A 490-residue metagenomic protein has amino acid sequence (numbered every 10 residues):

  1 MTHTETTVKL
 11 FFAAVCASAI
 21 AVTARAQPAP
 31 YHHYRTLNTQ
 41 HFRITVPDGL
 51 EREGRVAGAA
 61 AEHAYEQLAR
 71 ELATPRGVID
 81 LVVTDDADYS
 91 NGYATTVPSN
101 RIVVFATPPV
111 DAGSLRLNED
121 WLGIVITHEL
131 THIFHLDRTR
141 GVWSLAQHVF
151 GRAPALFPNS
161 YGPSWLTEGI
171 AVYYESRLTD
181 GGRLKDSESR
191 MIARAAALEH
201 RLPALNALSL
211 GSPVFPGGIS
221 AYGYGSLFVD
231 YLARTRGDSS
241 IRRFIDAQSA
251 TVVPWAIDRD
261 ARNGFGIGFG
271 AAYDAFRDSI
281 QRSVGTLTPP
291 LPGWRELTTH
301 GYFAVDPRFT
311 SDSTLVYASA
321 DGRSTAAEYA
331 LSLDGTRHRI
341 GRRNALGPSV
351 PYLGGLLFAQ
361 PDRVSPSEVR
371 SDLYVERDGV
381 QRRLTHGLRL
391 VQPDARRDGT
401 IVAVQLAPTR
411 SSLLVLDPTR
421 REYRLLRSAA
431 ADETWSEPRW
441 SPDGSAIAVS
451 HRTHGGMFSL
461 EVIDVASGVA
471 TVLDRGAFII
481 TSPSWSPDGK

Functional and structural regions predicted by a protein language model:
A21-T23: N-terminal signal peptide c-region/cleavage motif recognized by signal peptidases
A26-P163, G211-V214: Juxtacatalytic substrate-recognition/specificity segment
Q27-N38, P216-I219, F244-L353, A359-D362 (+1 more regions): Beta/coil-rich, acidic/histidine-enriched accessory regions frequently appended to metallopeptidases
P28-P30, P98-S99, S114-V125, I133 (+1 more regions): Acidic/His/Gly-enriched intrinsically disordered linker/tail segments that often contain short helix/coil "MoRF-like"
L184, H300-A304, A318-E328, G341-L346 (+6 more regions): A flexible loop/linker signature enriched in serine peptidases of the S9 family
G293-T298, T336-G341, V380-T385, E422-S428 (+1 more regions): A short beta-strand motif characteristic of beta-propeller blades
D306-T314, P348-G355, Q392-T400, E437-A446 (+1 more regions): Blade-terminus and WD-like Trp-Asp/Gly-His loop motifs, strongest in beta-propeller folds
S332-G335, E376-V380, D417-R421, D464-G468: Short loop/turn segments that connect beta-strands within beta-propeller blades
